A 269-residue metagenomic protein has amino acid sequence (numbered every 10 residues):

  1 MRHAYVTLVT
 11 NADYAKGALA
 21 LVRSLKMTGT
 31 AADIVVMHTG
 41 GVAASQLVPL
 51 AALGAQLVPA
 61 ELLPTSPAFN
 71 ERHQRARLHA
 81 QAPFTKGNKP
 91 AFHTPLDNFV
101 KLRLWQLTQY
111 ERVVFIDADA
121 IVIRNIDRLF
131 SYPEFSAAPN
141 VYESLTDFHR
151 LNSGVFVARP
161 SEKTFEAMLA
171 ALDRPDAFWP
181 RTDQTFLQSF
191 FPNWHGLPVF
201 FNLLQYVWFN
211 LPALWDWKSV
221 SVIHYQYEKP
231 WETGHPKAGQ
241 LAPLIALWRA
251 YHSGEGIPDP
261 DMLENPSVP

Functional and structural regions predicted by a protein language model:
M1-L21, G29-T30, V36-V42, A51-A52 (+4 more regions): A glycosyltransferase accessory/donor-loop signature
N11-A12, K89-T94, V114-I116, R174-D176: Short, flexible loop segments at the rims of nucleotide/cofactor-binding pockets, characterized by
K16, S45, R124: Residues that form or flank phosphate/diphosphate-binding pockets in enzymes that use nucleotide phosphates
T30-A31, Q109: Short loop/turn motifs at secondary-structure junctions
Q46-T108: Active-site-proximal specificity loops/subdomain of glycosyltransferases
V48, D127-L129, P236: Short amphipathic alpha-helical segments
P59-L63, H93-R150, V155-E162: GT-A fold catalytic core of metal-dependent nucleotide-sugar glycosyltransferases, centered on the diacidic
